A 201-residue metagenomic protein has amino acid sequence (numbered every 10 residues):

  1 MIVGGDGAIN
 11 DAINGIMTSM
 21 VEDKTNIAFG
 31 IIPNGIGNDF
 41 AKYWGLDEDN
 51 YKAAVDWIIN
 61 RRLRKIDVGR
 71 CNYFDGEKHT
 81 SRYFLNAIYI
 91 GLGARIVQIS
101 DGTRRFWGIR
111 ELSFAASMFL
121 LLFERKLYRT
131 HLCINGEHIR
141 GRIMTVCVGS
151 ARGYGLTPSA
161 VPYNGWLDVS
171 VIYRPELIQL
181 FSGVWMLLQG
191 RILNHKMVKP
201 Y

Functional and structural regions predicted by a protein language model:
M1-T25: N-terminal small/polar loop signature for handling phosphorylated ligands or for N-terminal nucleophile
G4-G5, I32, Y173: Small/polar loops that bind or transfer phosphate-bearing groups
D11-I13, A41-K42, R95, T157 (+1 more regions): Short glycine-/acidic-enriched loop or helix-start segments at secondary-structure transitions that form or flank
M17-C147: Catalytic core of DAGKc-family lipid kinases
L92-R95, A151-L156, E176-Q179: Short, acidic Gly/Pro/Ser/Thr-rich loop/turn segments
I96-T103, L167-E176: Compositionally biased, charge-rich terminal segments
C133-R140, V161-N164, V171-Y201: ATP/nucleoside-binding phosphotransfer catalytic cores, i.e., glycine-rich phosphate-binding loops
T145-Y154, A160, G190-N194: Phosphate-binding core of ATP-grasp and ATP-grasp-like enzymes
